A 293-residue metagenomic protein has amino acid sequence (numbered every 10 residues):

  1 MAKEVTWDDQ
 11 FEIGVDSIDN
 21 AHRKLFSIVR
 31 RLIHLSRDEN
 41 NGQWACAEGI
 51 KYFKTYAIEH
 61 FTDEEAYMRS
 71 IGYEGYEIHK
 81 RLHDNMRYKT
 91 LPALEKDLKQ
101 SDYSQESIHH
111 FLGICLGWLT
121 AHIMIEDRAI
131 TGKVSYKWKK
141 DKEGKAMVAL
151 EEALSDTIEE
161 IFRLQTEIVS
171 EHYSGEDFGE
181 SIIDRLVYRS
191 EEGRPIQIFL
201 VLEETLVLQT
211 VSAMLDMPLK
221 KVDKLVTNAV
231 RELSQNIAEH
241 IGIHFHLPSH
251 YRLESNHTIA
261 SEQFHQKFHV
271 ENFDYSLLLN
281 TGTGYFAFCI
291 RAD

Functional and structural regions predicted by a protein language model:
M1-K80, P92-S101, F111, T281-G284: Hydrophobic, helix-prone linear segments
H22, H83, H122: Conserved anionic group-binding/transfer micro-motifs
S27, W44, H110, L116-D293: N-terminal auxiliary interaction/assembly segments of multi-subunit proteins
Y52, L82-N85, Y136-K137: Short acidic/histidine-centered micro-motifs embedded in hydrophobic/aromatic stretches that mark compact functional
E59, K89, G117-W118: Alpha-helical scaffold segments in carbohydrate-active enzymes
R81, Y88-D97, A149-E151, H265: Short alpha-helix boundary/capping motifs
N85, K89, G113, I123: Contiguous mid-protein beta-loop-alpha structural module that forms a pocket-lining wall or clamp of enzyme active
S104: Acidic/His metal-coordination segments adjacent to aromatic residues that form catalytic metal sites in metalloenzymes
